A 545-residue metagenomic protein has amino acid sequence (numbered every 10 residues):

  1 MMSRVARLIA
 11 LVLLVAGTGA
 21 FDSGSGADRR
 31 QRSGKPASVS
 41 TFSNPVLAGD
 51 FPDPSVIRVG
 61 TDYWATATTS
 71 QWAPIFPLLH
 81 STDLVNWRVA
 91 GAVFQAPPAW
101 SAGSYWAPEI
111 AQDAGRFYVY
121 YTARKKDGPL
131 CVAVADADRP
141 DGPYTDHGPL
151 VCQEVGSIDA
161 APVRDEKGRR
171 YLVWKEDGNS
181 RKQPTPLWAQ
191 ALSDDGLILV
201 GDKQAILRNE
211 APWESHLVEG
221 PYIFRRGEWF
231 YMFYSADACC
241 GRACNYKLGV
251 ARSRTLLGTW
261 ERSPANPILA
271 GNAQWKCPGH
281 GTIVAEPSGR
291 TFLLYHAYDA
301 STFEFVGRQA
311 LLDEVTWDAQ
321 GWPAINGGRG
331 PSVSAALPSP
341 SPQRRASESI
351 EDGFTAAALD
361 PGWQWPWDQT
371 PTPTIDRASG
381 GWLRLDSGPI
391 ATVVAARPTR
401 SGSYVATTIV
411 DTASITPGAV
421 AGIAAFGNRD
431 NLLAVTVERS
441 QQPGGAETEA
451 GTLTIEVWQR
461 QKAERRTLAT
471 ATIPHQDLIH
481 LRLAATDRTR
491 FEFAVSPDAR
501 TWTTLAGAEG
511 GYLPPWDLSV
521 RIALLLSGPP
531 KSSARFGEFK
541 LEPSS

Functional and structural regions predicted by a protein language model:
M2-V5, F21-S545: Carbohydrate-active catalytic/glycan-binding domains of CAZyme proteins, especially the secreted or lumenal ectodomains
I9-T18: Bacterial N-terminal signal peptides
